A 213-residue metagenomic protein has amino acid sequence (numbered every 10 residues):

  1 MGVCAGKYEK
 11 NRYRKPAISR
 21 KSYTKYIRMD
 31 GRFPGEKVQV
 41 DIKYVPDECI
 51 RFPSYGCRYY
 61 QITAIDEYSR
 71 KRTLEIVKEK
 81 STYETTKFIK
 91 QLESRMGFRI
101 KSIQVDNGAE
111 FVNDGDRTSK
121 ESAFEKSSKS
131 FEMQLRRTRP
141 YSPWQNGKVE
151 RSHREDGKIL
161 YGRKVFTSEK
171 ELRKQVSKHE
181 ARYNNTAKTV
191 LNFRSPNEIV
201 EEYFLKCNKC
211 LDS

Functional and structural regions predicted by a protein language model:
M1-V38, I42, A109, S119-K126 (+1 more regions): Basic, flexible linker segments flanking DNA-binding modules in nucleic acid-interacting mobile-element proteins
S22-I27, E36, K129-M133, R154-S213: C-terminal domain-tail junction helix/linker
G35-T73: An active-site-proximal beta-strand-loop segment
R51, I76-V77, N113-T118: Short, solvent-exposed loop/turn segments at secondary-structure boundaries
C57-R58, L74-S102: Active-site beta-loop-alpha junctions of metal-dependent nucleic acid enzymes, especially the RNase H-like/DDE
R70-E75, R136-T138, G162: Short small-residue beta-strand/loop micro-motif enriched in glycine and branched aliphatics
K80, F98-D116, R139-Y141, N146 (+1 more regions): Acidic/histidine-rich, metal-coordinating catalytic segments
Q104-N107, F124-G147, V165-F166: RNase H-like polynucleotidyl transferase catalytic core
